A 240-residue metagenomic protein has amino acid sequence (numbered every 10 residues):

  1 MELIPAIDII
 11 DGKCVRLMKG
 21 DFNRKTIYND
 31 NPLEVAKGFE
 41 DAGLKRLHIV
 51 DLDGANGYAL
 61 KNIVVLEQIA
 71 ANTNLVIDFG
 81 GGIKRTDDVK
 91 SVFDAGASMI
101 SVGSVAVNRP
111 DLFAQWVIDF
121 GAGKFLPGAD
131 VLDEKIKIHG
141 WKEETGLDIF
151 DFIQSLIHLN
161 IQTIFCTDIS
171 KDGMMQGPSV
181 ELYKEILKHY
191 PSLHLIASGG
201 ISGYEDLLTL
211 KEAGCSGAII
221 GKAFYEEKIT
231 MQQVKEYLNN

Functional and structural regions predicted by a protein language model:
L3, G54-A70, K84-K90, S104-L126 (+3 more regions): Active-site-adjacent beta->alpha loops and helix N-cap segments on the catalytic face of soluble alpha/beta enzymes
D8, F39, L47, V92 (+4 more regions): Conserved, mostly hydrophobic/aromatic
G12-V15, K19-N23, A97-D172: Conserved anion-binding
C14-L60: N-terminal beta-alpha supersecondary unit
Y28-E40, K84-K90, E144-S155, L207: Short, acidic/polar
H48-D51, D78, S101-V102, L126 (+2 more regions): Conserved beta-strand positions in the central sheet of alpha/beta enzyme cores
L66-Q68, L147-I196: Active-site/ligand-binding-proximal alpha/beta "capping" segment
T73, I77-I100, E181-G217: Catalytic cores of alpha/beta
